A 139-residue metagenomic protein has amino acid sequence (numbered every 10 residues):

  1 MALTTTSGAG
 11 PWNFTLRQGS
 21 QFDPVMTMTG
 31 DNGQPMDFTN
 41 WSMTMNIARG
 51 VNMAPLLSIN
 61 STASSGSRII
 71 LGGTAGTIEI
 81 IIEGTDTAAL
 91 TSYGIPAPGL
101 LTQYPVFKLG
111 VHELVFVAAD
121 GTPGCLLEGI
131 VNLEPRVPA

Functional and structural regions predicted by a protein language model:
M1-A139: N-terminal assembly/attachment segments of tailed bacteriophage virion structural proteins
